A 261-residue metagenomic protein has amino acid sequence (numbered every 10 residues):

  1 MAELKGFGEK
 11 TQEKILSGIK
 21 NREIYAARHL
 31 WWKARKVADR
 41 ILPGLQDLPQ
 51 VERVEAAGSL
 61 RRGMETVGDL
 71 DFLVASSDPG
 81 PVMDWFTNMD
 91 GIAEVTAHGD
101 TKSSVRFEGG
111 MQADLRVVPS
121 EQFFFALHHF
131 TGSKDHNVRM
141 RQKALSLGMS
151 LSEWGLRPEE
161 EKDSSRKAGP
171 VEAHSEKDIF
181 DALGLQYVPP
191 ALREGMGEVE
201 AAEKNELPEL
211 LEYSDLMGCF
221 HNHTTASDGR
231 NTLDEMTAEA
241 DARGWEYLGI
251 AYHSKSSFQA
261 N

Functional and structural regions predicted by a protein language model:
M1-V54: Helical scaffold of the NTase/Pol beta-like nucleotidyltransferase catalytic core
L4, R62-E65, V105-R106, P208-E209: Replace "in large, NTP-powered and nucleic-acid-processing enzymes" with "in large, NTP-powered factors and other
E9, L48, M64-V67, G109 (+1 more regions): Short flexible coil/turn linkers enriched for glycine and charged/polar residues that connect secondary-structure
I15, I41, V82-W85, M236: Hydrophobic side chains in well-ordered alpha-helices
D39-P81: Active-site nucleotide-donor binding segment shared across nucleotidyl transfer reactions
E65-G68, H98, N231: Short glycine/proline-enriched turns and hinge-like loops at secondary-structure junctions
D71, M196-N261: An N-terminally biased module of ancient metal coordination in phosphate/nucleic-acid-related enzymes
G80, W85-E212: Acidic, metal-coordinating catalytic segment for phosphate/diphosphate chemistry, firing primarily on the Nudix
